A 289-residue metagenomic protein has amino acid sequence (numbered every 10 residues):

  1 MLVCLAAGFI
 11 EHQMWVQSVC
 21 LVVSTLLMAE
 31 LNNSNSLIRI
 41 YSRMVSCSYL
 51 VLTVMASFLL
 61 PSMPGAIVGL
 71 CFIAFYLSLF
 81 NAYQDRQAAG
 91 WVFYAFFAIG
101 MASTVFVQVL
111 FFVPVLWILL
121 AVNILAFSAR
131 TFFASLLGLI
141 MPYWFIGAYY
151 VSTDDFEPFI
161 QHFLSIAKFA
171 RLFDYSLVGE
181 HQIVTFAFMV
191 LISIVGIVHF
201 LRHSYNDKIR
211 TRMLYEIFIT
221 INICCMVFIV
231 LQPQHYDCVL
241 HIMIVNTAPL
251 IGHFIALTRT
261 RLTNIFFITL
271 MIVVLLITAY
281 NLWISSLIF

Functional and structural regions predicted by a protein language model:
L2-A6, I160-I183, G196-H199: Juxtamembrane membrane-water interface segments that cap and precede transmembrane helices
F9-I10, C47-A66: Aromatic- and kink-enriched transmembrane "portal" helix at the membrane-lumen/periplasm boundary that abuts
N32-L52: Transmembrane-helix signature of polytopic, membrane-embedded enzymes that assemble or transfer cell-envelope glycans
F75-G90: Membrane-interface transmembrane helices that cradle and orient dolichyl/undecaprenyl
W91-V107: Membrane-interface alpha helices of multi-pass inner-membrane proteins
F112-L137: Perimembrane helix-loop-helix junctions
I197-I221: Membrane-interface helix-loop-helix junctions at transmembrane boundaries of multi-pass membrane enzymes, predominantly
Y236-H253: Hydrophobic/aromatic-rich transmembrane helices and adjacent perimembrane loops
